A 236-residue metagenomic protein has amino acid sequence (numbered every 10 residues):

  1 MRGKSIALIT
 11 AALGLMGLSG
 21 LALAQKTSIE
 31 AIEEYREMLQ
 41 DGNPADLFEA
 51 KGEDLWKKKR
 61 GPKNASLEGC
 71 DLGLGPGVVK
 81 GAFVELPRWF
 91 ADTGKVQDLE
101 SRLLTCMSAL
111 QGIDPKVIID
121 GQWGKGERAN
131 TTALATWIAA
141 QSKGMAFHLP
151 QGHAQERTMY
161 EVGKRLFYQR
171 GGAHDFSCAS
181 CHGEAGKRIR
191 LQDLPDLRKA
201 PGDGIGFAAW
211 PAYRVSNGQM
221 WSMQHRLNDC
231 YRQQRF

Functional and structural regions predicted by a protein language model:
R2-A11, L15-L47, P76, R88-K164 (+3 more regions): Post-cleavage N-terminal segment of exported redox proteins
Q40-P76: N-terminal, post-signal-peptide region of Sec/Tat-exported proteins
W56, L166-F167: Conserved short C-terminal alpha-helix that flanks the catalytic cleft of nucleotide-sugar-dependent
R60-L74, L134, G163, A173-A185: The canonical Cys-X-X-Cys-His
G61, K125-A129, G172: Disordered low-complexity repeat/linker domains
G77-G81, R188-Q192: Short Cys/His-rich "knuckle" micro-motifs
F83-A91, L194-G202: Short cysteine/histidine-rich metal-coordination sites, predominantly Zn2+-binding motifs
R165, G172, S180, G186-L191 (+2 more regions): C-terminal cap of thioredoxin/glutaredoxin-like
